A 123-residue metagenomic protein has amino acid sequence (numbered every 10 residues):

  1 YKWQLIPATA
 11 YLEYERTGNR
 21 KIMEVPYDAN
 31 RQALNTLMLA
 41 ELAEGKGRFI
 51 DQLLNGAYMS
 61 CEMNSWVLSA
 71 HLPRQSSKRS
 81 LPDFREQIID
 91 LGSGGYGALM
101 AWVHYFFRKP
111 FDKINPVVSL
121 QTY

Functional and structural regions predicted by a protein language model:
Y1-E15: Low-complexity, Ser/Thr/Pro/Gly-enriched N-terminal "stalk/linker" regions
G18-N19: Intrinsically disordered, low-complexity acidic/Q/S/K-rich activation/interaction tracts characteristic
E24-Y123: Aromatic-lined, polymer-binding surfaces characteristic of secreted/periplasmic polysaccharide-degrading enzymes
